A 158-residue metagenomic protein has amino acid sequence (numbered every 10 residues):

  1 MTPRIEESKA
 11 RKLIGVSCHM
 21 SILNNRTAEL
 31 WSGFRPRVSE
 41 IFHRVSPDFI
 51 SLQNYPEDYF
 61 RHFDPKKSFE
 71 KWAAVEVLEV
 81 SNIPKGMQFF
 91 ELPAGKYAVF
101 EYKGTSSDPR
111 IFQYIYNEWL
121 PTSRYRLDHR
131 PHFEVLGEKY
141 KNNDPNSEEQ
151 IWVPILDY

Functional and structural regions predicted by a protein language model:
M1-Y158: A solvent-exposed interaction/effector surface
